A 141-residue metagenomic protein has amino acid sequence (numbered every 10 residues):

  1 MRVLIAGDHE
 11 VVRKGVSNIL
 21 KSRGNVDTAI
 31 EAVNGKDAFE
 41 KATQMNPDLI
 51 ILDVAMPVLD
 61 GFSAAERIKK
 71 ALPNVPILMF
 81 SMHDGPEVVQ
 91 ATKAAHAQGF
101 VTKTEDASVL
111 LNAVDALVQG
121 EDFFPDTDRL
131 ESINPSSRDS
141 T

Functional and structural regions predicted by a protein language model:
M1-V12, V16-L20: Conserved acidic segment of CheY-like receiver
A6-G7, A32, I50: Conserved sequence signature across two-component system core domains
N25-V33, K41: Short hydrophobic/Thr-rich beta-strand motif most characteristic of the beta2 strand and flanking loop of CheY-like
N34-D37, D60-S63: Acidic catalytic/metal-coordinating carboxylates
M45-I51: Active-site beta3 strand of CheY-like receiver
M56: Receiver (REC) domain active-site loop signature in two-component systems and cognate sites in sensor histidine kinases
V89-K93, G99-T141: Short, flexible helix-to-coil linker/hinge segments that flank and couple to helix-turn-helix
